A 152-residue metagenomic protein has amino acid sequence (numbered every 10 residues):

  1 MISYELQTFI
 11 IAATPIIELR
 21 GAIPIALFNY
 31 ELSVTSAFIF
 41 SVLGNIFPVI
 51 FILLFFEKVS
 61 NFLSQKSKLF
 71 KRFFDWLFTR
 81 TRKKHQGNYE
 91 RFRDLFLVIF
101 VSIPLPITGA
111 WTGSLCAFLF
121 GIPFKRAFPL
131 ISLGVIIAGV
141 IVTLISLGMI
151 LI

Functional and structural regions predicted by a protein language model:
M1-T8, N29-F38, L43-V101, K125-R126 (+2 more regions): Membrane-interfacial helix-loop-helix
A13-I25, P104-L115: Transmembrane helix boundary and interhelical junction motifs in multipass membrane proteins
L27, A117-L119, I150: Helix-capping/transition residues at the boundaries of transmembrane alpha-helices and the short helical linkers
T108, A138-I141: Membrane-embedded alpha-helical core segments of multi-pass
A117-I137: Interfacial loop-to-transmembrane junctions
